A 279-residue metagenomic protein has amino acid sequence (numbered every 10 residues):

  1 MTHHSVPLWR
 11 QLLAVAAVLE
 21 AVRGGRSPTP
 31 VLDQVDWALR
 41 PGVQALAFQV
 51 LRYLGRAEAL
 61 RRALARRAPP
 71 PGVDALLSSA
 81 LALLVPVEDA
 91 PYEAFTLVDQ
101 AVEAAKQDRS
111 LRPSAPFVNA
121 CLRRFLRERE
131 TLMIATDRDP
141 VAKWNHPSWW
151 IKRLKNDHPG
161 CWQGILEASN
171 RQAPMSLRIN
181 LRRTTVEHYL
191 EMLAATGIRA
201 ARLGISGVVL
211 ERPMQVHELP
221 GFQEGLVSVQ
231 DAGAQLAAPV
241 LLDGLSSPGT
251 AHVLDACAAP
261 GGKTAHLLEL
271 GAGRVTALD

Functional and structural regions predicted by a protein language model:
M1-E218: Class I Rossmann-like S-adenosyl-L-methionine
E187-D279: Rossmann-like S-adenosyl-L-methionine
